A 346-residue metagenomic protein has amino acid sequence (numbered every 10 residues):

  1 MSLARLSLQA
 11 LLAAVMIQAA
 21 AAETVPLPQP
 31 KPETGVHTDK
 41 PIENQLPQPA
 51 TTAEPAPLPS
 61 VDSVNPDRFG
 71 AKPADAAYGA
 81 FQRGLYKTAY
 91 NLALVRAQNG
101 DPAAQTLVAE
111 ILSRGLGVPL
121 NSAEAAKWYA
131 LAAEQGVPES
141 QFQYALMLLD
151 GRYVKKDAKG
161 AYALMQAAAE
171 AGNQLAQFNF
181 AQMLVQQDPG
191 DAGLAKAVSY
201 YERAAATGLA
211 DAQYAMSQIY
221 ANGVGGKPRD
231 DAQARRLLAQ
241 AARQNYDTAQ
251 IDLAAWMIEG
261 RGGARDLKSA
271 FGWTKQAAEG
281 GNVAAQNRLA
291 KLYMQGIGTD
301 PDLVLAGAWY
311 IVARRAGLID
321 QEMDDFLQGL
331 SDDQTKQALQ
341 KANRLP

Functional and structural regions predicted by a protein language model:
M1-E23: Sec-dependent N-terminal signal peptides
A22-R83, K87, V95-Q98, E134 (+1 more regions): Compositionally biased, proline/threonine/alanine/serine-rich low-complexity intrinsically disordered stretches
V61-D62, R288, D300-P301, V312-P346: Terminal, low-structured helical/coil segments at or just beyond the last alpha-helical repeat
P66-P73, G84-L85, Q98-P102, R114-L116 (+16 more regions): Short helix-capping/linker turns of helical repeat alpha-solenoids
P73-A80, L107-R114, A145-D150, N179-Q186 (+5 more regions): Hydrophobic face of amphipathic alpha-helices that form TPR/SEL1-like repeat modules and related alpha-solenoid
R83-T88, P119-W128, K155-L164, G190-Y200 (+3 more regions): Structural signature of tandem alpha-helical TPR/SEL1-like repeats, specifically the intra-repeat loop/turn
A284-M294, V304-R314: Short N-proximal segments of mature Sec-exported proteins
